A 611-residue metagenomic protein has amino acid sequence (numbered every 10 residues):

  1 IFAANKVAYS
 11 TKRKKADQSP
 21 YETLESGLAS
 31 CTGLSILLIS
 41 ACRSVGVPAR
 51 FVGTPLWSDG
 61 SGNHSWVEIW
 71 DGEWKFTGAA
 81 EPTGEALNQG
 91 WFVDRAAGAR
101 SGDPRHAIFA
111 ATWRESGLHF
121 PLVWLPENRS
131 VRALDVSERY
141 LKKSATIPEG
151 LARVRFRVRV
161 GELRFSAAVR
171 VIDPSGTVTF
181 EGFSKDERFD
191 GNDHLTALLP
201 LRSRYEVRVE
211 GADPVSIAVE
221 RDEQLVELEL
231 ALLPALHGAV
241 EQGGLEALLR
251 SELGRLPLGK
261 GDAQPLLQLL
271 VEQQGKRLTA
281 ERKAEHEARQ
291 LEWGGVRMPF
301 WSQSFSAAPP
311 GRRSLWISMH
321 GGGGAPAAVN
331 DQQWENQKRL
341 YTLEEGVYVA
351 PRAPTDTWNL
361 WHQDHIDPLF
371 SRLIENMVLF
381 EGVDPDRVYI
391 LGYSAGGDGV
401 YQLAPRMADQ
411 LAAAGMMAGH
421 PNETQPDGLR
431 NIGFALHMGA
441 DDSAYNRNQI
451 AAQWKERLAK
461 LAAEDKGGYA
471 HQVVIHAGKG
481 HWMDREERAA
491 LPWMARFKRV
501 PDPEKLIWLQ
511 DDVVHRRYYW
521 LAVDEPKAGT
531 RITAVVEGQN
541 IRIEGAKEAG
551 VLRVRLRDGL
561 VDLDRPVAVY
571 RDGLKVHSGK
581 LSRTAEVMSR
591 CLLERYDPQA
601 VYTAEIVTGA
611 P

Functional and structural regions predicted by a protein language model:
I1, S10-E22, S26-G27, T32-V123: Hydrophobic/aromatic-rich core segments of domains that either
A152-G161, V169-V171: A short, amphipathic beta-strand motif
D186-E206, E210-A212, E220-D222, G559-L563: Short Pro-Gly-centered beta-turn/loop motif in secreted/extracellular proteins
E210-A235: Structured interaction patches on ligand/partner-binding surfaces of diverse proteins
E229-R313, K575, R583-D597: A domain-start/cap signature at the N-terminus of enzymes
F305-G311, W358-S394, R406-Q410: Gly/Ser-rich "nucleophile elbow"/oxyanion-hole loop immediately N-terminal to the catalytic nucleophile in hydrolases
R312-L379: Active-site machinery of serine-nucleophile hydrolases
S443, Q449-A451, K455, L461-R542 (+1 more regions): C-terminal catalytic histidine-bearing segment of alpha/beta-hydrolase fold enzymes
